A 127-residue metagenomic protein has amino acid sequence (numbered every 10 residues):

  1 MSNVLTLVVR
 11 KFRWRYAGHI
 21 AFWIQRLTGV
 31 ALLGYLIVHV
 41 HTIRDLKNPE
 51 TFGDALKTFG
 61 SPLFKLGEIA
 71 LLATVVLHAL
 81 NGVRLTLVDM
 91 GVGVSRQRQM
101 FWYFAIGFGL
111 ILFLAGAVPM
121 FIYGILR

Functional and structural regions predicted by a protein language model:
M1-R127: Membrane-embedded alpha-helical bundles that constitute the cytochrome b-like, heme-associated redox core of multi-pass
